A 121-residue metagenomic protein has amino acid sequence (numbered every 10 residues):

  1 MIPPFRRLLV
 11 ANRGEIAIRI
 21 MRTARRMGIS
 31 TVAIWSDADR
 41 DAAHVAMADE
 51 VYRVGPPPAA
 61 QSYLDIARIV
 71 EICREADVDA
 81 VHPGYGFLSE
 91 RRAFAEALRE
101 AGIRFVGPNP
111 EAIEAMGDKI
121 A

Functional and structural regions predicted by a protein language model:
M1-A121: N-terminal beta-alpha lobe that positions the nucleotide/phosphoryl donor in ATP/NTP-coupled carboxylate activation
